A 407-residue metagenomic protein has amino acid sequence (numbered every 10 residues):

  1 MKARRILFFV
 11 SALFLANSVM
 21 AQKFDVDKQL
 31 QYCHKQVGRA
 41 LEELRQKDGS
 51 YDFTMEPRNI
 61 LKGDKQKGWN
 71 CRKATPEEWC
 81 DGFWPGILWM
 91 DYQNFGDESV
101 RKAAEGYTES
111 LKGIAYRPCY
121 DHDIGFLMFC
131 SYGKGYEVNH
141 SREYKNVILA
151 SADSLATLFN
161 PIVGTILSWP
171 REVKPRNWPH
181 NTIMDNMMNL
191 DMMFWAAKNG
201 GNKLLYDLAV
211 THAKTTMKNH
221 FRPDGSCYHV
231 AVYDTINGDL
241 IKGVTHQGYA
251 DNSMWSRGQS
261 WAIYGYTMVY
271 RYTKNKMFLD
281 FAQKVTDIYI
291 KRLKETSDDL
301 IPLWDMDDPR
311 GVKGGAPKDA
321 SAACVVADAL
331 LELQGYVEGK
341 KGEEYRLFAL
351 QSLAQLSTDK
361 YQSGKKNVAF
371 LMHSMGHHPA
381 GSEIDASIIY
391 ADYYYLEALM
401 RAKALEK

Functional and structural regions predicted by a protein language model:
M1-F24: Bacterial Sec-dependent N-terminal signal peptides
Q22-K407: Glycan-recognition and catalytic cores of secretory/periplasmic carbohydrate-active enzymes
